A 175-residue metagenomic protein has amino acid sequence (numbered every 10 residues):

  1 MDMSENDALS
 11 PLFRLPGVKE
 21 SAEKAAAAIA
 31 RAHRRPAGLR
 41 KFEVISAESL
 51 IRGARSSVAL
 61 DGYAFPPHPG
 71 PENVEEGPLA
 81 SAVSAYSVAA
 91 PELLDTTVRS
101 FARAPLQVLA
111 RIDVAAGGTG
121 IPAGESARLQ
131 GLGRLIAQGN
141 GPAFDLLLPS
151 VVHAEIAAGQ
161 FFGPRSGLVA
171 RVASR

Functional and structural regions predicted by a protein language model:
M1-R175: FIC/Doc superfamily catalytic core
